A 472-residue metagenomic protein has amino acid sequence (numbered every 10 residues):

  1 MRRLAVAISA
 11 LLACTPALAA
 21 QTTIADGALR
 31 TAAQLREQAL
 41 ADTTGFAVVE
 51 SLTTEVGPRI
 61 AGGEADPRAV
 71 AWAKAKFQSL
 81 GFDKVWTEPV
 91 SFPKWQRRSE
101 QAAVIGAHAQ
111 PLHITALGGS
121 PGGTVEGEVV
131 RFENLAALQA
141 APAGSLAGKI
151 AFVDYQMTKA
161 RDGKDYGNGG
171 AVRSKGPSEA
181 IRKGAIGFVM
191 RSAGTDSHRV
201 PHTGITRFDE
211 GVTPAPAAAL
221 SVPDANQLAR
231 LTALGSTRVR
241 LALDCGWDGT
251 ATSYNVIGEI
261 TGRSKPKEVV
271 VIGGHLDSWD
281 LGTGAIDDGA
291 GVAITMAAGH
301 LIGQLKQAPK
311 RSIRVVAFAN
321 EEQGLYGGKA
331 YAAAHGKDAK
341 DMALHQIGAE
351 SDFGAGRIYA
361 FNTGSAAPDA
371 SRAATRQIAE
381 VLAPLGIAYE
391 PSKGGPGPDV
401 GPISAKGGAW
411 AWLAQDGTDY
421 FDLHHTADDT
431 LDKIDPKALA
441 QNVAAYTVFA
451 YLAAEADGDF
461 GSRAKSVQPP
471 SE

Functional and structural regions predicted by a protein language model:
T22-R30, E50, T54-D162: Noncatalytic luminal/extracellular "stalk/propeptide" segments of secretory-pathway proteins
I24, L29-G63, V200-F208, D277 (+2 more regions): N-terminal capping segment at the start of a domain
L29-T31, G106-A143, T206-A285, A297-H300 (+1 more regions): Soluble metallo-hydrolase cores and metallopeptidase-like ectodomains found primarily in the secretory/periplasmic
A32-L40, T54-E64, A116, G127-F132 (+8 more regions): Second-shell loop/turn segments in exported
A47, L301-Y326: Short helix-loop-beta-strand segments that form the rim/entrance of peptidase-like active sites
G63, L112-P216, T283, Y389: Extracellular/luminal Protease-associated
A107-A109, G122, G127, A217 (+4 more regions): Metal-dependent peptidase/peptidase-like ectodomains
I181, G187, R191-S192, A251 (+1 more regions): Active-site-adjacent substrate-binding region of metalloamidase/peptidase-like peptide-processing proteins
